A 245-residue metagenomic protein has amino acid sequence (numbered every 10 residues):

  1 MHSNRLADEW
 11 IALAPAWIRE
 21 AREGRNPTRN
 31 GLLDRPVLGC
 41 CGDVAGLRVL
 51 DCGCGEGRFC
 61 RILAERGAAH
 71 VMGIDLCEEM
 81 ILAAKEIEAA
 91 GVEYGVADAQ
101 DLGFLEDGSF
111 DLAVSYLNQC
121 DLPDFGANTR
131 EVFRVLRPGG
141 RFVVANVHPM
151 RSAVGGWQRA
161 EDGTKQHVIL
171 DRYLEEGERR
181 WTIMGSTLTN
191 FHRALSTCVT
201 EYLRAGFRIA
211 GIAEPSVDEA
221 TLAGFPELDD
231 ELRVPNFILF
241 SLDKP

Functional and structural regions predicted by a protein language model:
M1-V44, R58-I62, A83: Conserved class I S-adenosyl-L-methionine
L50-C52, E56-D101: Class I SAM-dependent methyltransferase SAM/SAH-binding core
F104-A113: A short acidic, Gly/Pro-enriched loop at the edge of an enzyme's catalytic core that lines a small-molecule cofactor
L112-F125: A short SAM/SAH-binding and catalytic strip from SAM-dependent methyltransferases
G126-R141: A short glycine-rich, Lys/Arg-flanked "PGG" loop and its adjoining helix->strand segment in the class I
R141-G177: Conserved class I S-adenosyl-L-methionine
T189-I212: Short alpha-helix
A205-F207, F225-P245: Core SAM-dependent methyltransferase catalytic element
